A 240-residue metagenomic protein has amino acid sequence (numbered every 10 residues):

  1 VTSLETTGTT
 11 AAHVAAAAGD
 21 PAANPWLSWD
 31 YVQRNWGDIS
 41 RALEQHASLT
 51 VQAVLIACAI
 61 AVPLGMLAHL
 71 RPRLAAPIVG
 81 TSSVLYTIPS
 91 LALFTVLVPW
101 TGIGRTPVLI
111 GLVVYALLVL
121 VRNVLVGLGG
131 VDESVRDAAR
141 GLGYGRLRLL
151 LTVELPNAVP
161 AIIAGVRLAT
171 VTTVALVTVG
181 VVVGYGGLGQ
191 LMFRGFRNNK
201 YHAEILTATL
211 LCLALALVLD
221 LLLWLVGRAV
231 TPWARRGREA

Functional and structural regions predicted by a protein language model:
S3-V54, N198: Periplasmic/extracellular loop-to-transmembrane helix junction in inner-membrane transport proteins
D38-L49, V98-V119, V159, E204 (+1 more regions): Loop-to-helix entry region at the N-terminal start of transmembrane alpha-helices in multi-pass membrane transporters
V51, L55-P63, V113, L210-A214 (+1 more regions): Generic alpha-helical transmembrane segments of integral inner-membrane proteins, especially permease/transport modules
V51, V114, R146-G180, T207: Transmembrane alpha-helices
L64-L97, L112, R122-V126, G130: Cytoplasmic-entry segments and transmembrane alpha-helices of multi-pass inner-membrane transporters
L128-A158, Y185, N198: Short helix-to-coil transition segments within interhelical loops that connect adjacent transmembrane helices
L188-A229: Hydrophobic alpha-helical transmembrane segments of polytopic membrane proteins
G227-A240: Short cytosolic juxtamembrane segments of multi-pass membrane proteins
